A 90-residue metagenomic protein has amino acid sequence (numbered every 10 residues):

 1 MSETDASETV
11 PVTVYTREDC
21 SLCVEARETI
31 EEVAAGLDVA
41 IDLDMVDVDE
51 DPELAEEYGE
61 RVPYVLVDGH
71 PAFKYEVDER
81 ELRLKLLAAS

Functional and structural regions predicted by a protein language model:
S2-G36: Local sequence-structure signature of Cys/Sec-based thiol-disulfide redox active-site neighborhoods
S7, D38-A40, G59: Short, well-ordered coil/turn elements that cap or connect secondary structure elements
T13, I41, Y75: Residues that recognize and position ribonucleotide moieties
V39-P52: Thiol-based oxidoreductase modules, predominantly thioredoxin-like and allied folds used for disulfide exchange
L54-E57: Short glycine-biased active-site loop of nucleotidyltransferases that positions the nucleotide triphosphate and helps
G59-V65: Structural micro-motif
V67-S90: Non-catalytic, surface beta->alpha helical segment in thiol-disulfide oxidoreductase systems
